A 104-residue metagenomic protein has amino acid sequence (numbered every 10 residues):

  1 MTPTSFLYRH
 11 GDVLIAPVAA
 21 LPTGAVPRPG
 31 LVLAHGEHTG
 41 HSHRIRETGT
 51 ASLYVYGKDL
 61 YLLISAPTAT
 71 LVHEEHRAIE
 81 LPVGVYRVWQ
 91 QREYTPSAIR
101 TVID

Functional and structural regions predicted by a protein language model:
T2: Active-site microenvironments in enzyme catalytic cores
L7-Y8, E80: Well-ordered beta-strand positions
V18-A19, P82: Short linear motifs in exposed loops
T23-V26, V88-Q90: A short local loop/turn or secondary-structure capping micro-motif enriched for an aromatic residue
G24-I64, A69: Acidic, aromatic-enriched beta-alpha/helix-loop junctions
K58-D104: Short, compact, well-ordered microdomains
